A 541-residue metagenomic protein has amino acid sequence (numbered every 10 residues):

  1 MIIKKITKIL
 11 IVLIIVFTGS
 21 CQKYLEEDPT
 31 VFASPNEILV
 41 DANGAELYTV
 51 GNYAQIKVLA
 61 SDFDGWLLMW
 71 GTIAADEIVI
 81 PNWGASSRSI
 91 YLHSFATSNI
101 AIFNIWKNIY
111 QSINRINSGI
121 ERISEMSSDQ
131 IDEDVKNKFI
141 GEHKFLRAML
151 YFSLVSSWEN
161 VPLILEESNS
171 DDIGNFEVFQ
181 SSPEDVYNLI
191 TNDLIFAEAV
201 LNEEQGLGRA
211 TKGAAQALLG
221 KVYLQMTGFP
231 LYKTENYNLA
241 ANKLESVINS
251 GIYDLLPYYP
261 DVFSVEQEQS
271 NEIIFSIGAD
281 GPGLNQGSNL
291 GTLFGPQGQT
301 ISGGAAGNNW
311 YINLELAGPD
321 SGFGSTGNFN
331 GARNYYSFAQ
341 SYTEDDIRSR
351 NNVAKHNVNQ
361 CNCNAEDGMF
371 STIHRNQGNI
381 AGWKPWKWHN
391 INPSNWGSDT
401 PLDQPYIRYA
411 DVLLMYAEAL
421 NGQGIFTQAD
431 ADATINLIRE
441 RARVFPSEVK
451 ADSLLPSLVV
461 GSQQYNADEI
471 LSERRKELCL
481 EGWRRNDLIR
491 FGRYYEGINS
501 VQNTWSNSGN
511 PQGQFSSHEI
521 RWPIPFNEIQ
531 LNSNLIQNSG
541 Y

Functional and structural regions predicted by a protein language model:
M1-T30: Bacterial Sec-dependent N-terminal signal peptides
C21-M69, V262, I524, N532-Y541: Membrane-proximal, proline-rich intrinsically disordered regions
N36, F63-N82, I164-E167, N202-A217 (+6 more regions): Short, surface-exposed recognition loops and adjoining beta-strand edges that mediate ligand/DNA contacts, enriched
E46-V50, A54-V58, N82-W158, V178-N188 (+4 more regions): Conserved, well-structured interaction surfaces
T49, K57-A60, A85-N108, Y253-G422 (+1 more regions): Elongated scaffold/linker segments in the mid-to-C-terminal portions of large proteins
